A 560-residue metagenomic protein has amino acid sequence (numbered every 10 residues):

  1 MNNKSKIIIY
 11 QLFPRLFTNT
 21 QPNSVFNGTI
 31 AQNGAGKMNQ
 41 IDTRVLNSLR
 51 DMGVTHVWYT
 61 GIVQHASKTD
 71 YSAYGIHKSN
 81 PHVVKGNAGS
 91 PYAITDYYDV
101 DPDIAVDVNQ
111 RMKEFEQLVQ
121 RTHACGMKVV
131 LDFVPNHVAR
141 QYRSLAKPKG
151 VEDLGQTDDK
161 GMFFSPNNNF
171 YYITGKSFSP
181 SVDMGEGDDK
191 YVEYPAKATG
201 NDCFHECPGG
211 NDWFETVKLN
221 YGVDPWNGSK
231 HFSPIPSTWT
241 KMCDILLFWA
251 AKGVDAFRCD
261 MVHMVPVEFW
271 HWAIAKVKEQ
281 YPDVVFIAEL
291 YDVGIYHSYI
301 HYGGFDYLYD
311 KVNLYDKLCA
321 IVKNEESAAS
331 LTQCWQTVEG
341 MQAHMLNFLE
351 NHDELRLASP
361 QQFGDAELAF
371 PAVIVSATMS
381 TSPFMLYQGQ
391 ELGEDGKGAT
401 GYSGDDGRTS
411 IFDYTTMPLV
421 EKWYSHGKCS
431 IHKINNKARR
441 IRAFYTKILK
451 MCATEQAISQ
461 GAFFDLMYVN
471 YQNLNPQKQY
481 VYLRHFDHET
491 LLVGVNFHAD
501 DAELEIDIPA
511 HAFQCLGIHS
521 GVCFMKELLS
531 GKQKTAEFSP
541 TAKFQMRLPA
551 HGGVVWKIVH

Functional and structural regions predicted by a protein language model:
M1-K128, N136-K147, L154-K160, S165 (+1 more regions): N-terminal structural segment of carbohydrate-active enzymes
N3-I9, F13, A93, D103-Q120 (+7 more regions): Alpha-amylase-like alpha-glycosidases and glucanotransferases acting on alpha-linked glucans and related
R15-T18, V63-H65, P135-H137, A250 (+11 more regions): Short, solvent-exposed loop/turn segments at secondary-structure junctions
T20, T29, S67, H82-V83 (+2 more regions): Loop/helix patches that line or flank the sugar-binding groove of alpha-linked glycan CAZymes
T20-N39, Q361-D365, K534-Q545: Short, polar loop/linker segments at the starts of domains and inter-domain junctions
H56-G61, V129-F133, R258-C259, L386-G389: Short beta-strand segments at enzyme active-site cores
A256, V522-T541: Solvent-exposed beta-strand/loop surfaces of large extracellular or lumenal domains
A536-H560: C-terminal beta-strand-rich structural cap/linker in extracellular carbohydrate-active enzymes
